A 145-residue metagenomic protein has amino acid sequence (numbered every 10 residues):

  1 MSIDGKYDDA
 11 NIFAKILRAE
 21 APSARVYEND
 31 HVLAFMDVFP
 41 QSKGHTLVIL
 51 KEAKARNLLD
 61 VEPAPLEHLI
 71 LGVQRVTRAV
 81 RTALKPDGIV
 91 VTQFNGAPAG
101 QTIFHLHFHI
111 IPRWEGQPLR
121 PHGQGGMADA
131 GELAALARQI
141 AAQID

Functional and structural regions predicted by a protein language model:
M1-D145: HIT superfamily nucleotide-processing domains
